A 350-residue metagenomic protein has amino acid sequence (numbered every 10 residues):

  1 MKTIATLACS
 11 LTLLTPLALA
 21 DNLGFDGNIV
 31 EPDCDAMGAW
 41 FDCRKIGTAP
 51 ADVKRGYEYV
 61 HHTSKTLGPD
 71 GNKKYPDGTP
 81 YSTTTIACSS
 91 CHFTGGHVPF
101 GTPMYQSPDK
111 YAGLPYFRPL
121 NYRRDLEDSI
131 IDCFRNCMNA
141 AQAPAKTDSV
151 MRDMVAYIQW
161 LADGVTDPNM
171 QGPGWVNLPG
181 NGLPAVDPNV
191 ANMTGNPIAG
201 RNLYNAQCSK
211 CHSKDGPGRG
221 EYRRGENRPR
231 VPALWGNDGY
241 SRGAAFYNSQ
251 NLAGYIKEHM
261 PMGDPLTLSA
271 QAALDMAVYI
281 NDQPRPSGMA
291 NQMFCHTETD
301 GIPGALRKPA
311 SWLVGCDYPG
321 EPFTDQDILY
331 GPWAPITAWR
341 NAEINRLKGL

Functional and structural regions predicted by a protein language model:
M1-S10: Sec-dependent signal peptide recognition, specifically the positively charged N-region followed immediately by
T12, L17-G68, R118-P197, W333-L350: Post-cleavage N-terminal segment of exported redox proteins
T48-T94, N177-P188, N192-V231: Sequence/structural segment immediately N-terminal to covalent heme-attachment motifs in c-type and related
V60-L67, H92-G95, C133-M138, I158-V165 (+5 more regions): Sec/Tat-exported extracytoplasmic proteins
T66-P76, A141-T147, T166-Q171, D264-Q271 (+1 more regions): Surface-exposed patches in mature extracellular/periplasmic domains of secreted proteins
N72-E127, G218-P261: Gly/Gly-Pro-rich "capping" loops immediately C-terminal to redox-active cysteine motifs in periplasmic/lumenal
G239-G301: Active-site/pore-lining binding-face segments in mid-to-C-terminal subdomains
Q292-G349: Conserved non-transmembrane functional hotspots
